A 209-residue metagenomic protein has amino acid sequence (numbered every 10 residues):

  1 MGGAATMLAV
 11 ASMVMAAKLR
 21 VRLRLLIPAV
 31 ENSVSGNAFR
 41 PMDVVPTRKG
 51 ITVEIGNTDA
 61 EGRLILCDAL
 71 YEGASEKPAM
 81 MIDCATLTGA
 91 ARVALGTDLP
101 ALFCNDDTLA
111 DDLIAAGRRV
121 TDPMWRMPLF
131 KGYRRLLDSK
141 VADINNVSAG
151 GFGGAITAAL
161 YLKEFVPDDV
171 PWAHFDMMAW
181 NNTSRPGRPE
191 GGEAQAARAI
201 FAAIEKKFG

Functional and structural regions predicted by a protein language model:
M1-G209: A generic structural signal for tightly packed, nonpolar segments enriched in small/aliphatic residues
